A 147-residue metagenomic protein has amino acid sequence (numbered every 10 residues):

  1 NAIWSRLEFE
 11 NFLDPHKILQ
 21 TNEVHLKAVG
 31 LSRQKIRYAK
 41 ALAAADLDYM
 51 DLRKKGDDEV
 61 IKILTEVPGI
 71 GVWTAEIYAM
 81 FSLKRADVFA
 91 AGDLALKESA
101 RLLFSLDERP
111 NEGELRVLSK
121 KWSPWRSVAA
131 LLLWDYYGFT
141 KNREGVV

Functional and structural regions predicted by a protein language model:
N1-E66: Alpha-helical ds-nucleic-acid-binding substructure associated with the helix-hairpin-helix region of base-excision DNA
D57, V72-V147: C-terminal accessory module of base-excision DNA glycosylases/AP lyases that mediates lesion recognition and DNA
